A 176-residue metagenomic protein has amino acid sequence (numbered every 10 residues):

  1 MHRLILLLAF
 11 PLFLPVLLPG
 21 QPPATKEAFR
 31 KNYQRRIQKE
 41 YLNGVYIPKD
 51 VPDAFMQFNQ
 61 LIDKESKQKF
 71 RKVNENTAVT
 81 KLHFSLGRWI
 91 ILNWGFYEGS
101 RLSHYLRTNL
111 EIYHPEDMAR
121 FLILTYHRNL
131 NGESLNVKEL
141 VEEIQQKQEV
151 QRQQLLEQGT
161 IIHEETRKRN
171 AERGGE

Functional and structural regions predicted by a protein language model:
M1-L4: Positively charged n-region of N-terminal signal peptides that target proteins for export
L7-V16: Bacterial N-terminal signal peptides
L18-M56, E142-E176: Sec-dependent signal peptide cleavage junction
K26-F96: N-terminal Sec/ER secretory leader and immediately downstream segment of secreted/extracellular precursors
E65-K69, V73-N170: Compact alpha-helical subdomains of small soluble proteins
